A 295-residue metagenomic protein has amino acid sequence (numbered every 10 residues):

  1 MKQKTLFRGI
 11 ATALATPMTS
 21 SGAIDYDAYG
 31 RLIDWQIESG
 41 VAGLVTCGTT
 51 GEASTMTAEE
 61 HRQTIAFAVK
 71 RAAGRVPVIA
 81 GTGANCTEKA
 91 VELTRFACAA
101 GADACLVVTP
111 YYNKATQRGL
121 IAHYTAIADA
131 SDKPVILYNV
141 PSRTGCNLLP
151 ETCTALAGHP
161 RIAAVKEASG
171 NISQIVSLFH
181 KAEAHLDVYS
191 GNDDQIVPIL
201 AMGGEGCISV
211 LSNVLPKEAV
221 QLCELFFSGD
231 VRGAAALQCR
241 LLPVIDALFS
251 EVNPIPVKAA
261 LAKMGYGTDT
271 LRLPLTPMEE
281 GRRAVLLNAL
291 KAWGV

Functional and structural regions predicted by a protein language model:
K2, L6, S177-H180, L186 (+1 more regions): Catalytic cores of TIM-barrel enzymes
K2-G145: Active-site beta->alpha loop and helix N-cap motifs at the rims of alpha/beta catalytic domains
L6-P17, W35, S39-V41, A201-G204 (+1 more regions): C-terminal alpha-helical cap/extension of soluble enzyme domains
F7, A11, Y29, H61 (+9 more regions): A general structural signal for well-ordered alpha-helical segments in protein cores
A11, I24, T50-A53, G83-N85 (+6 more regions): Gly/Ser/Thr-rich beta-alpha loop segments that engage phosphate groups in nucleotides
Q63, F67-A72, F96, A100 (+8 more regions): Alpha-helical structural signal in soluble globular domains
D129-A130, R143-F249: Catalytic alpha/beta core domains of metabolic enzymes, predominantly
N139, R161-I162, R272-L273: Glycine-rich phosphate-binding "P-loop"
